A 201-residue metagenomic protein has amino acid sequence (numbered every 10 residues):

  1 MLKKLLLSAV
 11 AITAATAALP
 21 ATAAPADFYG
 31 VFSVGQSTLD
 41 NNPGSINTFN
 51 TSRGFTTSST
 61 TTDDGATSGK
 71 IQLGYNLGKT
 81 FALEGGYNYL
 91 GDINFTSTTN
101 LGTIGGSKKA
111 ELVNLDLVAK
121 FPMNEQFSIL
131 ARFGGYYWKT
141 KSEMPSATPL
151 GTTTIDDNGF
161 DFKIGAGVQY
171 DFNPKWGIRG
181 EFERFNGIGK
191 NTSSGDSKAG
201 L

Functional and structural regions predicted by a protein language model:
M1-D27: Cleavable N-terminal export/targeting peptides
A24-D27, Q36-N41, G69-A147, Y170 (+1 more regions): Gram-negative (and chloroplast) outer-membrane scaffold detector with strong preference for beta-barrel transmembrane
V31-Q72, N76: N-terminal targeting signals for Sec/Tat export/insertion, comprising classic cleavable signal peptides
F55-A66, G102-E111, P149-F160, T192-L201: Replace "Gram-negative outer membrane beta-barrel proteins" with "bacterial and organellar outer membrane beta-barrel
L90-T96, I164, Y170-L201: Predominantly the C-terminal beta-signal and adjacent terminal strand-loop region of outer-membrane beta-barrel
S128-R184: A charged, solvent-exposed segment within the mature domains of Sec-exported extracytoplasmic proteins
